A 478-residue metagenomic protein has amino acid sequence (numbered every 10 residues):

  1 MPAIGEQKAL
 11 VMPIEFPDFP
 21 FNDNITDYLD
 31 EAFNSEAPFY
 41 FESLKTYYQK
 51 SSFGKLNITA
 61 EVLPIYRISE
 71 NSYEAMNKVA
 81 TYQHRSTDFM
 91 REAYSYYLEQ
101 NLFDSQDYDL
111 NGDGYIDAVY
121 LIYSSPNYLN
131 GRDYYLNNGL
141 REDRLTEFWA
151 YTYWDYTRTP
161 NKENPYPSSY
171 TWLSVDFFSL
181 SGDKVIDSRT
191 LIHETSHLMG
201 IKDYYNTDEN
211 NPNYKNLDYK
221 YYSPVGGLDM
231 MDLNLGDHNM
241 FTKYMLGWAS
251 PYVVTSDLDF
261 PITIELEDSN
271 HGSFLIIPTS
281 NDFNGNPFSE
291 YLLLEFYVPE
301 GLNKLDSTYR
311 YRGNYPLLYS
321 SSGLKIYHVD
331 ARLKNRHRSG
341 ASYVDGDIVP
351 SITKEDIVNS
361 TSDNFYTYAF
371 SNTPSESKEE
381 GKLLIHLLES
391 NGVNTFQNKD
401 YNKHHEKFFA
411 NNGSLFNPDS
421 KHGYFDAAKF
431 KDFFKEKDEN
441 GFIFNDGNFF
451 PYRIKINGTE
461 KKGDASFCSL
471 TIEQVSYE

Functional and structural regions predicted by a protein language model:
M1-P2, G112, K220-Y222, D306-L318: Short consensus segments that form the blades of beta-propeller domains, in both extracellular/periplasmic
M1-S35: N-terminal module-boundary/linker segments of secreted carbohydrate-active enzymes
Q7-M12, D117-V119, D187-S188, D229 (+4 more regions): Residue-level detector of short, conserved catalytic/binding motifs and their immediate flanks
F16, L98-L102, H197-Y204: Sec-exported extracytoplasmic/periplasmic mature domains
N24-E36, L136, S307-L317: Short Gly/aromatic-enriched secondary-structure transition segments
T46-Y166: Active-site-proximal segments of metallohydrolase catalytic domains
A118-Y120, S124-Y311: Extracellular hydrolytic enzyme modules, especially secreted metalloproteases of the metzincin/thermolysin-like class
N270-E478: Extracellular low-complexity, Gly/Ser/Thr-rich intrinsically disordered linkers and protease-sensitive activation/hinge
